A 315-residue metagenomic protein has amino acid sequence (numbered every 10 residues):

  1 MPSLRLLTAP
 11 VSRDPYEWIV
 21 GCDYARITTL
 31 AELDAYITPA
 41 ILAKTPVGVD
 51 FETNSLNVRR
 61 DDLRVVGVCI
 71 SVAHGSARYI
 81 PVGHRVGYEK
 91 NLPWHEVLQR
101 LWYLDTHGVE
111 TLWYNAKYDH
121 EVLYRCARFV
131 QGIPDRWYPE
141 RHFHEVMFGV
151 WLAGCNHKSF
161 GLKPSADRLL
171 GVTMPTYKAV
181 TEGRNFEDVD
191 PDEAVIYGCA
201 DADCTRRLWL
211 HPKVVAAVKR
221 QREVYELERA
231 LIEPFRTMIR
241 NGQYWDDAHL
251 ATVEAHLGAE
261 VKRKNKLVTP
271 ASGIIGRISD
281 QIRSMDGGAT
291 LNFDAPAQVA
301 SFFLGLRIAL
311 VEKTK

Functional and structural regions predicted by a protein language model:
M1-V86, Q131-P134, H157, L169 (+1 more regions): Conserved "right-hand" nucleotidyltransferase catalytic core of DNA-directed polymerases
G48, V109-D119: Acidic beta-strand-to-loop metal/phosphate-binding motif
F51-S55, Y118, F148: Short, glycine/acidic-enriched loop or turn micro-motifs at the edges of active sites
A73-T111, Q243: Nucleic-acid-processing active sites and adjacent nucleic-acid-binding tracks, predominantly divalent metal-dependent
K117-E121, R128-R136, D167-T173: Flexible, charged interface-and-hinge segments in very large macromolecular machines that mediate substrate binding
D119-L123, F160-G161, P175-Y177: Switch/connector loops and helix/strand junctions flanking conserved nucleotide-binding motifs in nucleotide-processing
E121-R125, S301-F302: Phosphate- and divalent-cation-binding pockets in alpha/beta enzyme and binding domains that engage nucleotide-derived
V130-C155, L162-P164: Conserved beta-strand -> loop -> alpha-helix junction used to position metal-binding or nucleic-acid-contacting
